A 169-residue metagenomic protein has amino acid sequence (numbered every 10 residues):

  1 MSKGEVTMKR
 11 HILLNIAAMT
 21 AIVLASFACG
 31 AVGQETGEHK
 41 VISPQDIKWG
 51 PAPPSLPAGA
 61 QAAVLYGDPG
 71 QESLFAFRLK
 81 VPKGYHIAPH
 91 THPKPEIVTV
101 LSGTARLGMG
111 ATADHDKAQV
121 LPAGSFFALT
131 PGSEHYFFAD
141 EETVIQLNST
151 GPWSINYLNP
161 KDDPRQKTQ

Functional and structural regions predicted by a protein language model:
M1-T7: Short, Lys/Arg-enriched N-terminal segments with co-localized hydrophobic residues within the first ~10-30 amino acids
M8-M19: Bacterial N-terminal signal peptides that target proteins for export
A17-F27: Bacterial N-terminal signal peptides
A31-F75, P160-Q169: A short, N-terminal "cap"/entry segment at the start of jelly-roll beta-barrel domains of the cupin/DSBH fold
K40, D116, Y136-Q169: Double-stranded beta-helix
P82-Y85, H92-T112: Glycine- and acidic-residue-biased ligand/ion/polar-headgroup-sensing regions
I87-P89, L107-G108, L129, E134-D140: Short beta-strand His + acidic residue motifs that chelate non-heme Fe in jelly-roll/DSBH and cupin folds
A111-P131: Short acidic-glycine-tyrosine-enriched beta hairpin
